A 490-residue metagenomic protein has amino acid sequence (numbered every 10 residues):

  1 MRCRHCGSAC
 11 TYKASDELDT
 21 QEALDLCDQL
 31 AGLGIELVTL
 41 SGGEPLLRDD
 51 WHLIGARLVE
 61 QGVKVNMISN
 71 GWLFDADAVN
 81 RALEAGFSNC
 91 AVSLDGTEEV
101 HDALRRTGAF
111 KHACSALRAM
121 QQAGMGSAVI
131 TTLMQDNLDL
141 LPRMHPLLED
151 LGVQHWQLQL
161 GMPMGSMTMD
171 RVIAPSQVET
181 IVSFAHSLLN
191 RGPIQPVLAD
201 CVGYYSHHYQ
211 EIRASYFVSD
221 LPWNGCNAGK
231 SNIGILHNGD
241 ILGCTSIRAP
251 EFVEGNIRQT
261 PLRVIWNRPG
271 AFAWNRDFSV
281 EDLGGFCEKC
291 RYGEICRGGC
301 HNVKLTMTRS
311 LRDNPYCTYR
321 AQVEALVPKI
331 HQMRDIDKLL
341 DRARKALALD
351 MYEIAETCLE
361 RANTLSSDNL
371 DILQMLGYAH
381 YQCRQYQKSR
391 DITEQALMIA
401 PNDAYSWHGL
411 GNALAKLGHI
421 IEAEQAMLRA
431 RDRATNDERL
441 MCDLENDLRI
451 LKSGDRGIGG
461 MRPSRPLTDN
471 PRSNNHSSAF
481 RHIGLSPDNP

Functional and structural regions predicted by a protein language model:
M1-S88: Conserved alpha-helical substructure of the radical SAM core
L18, E84-A85, N89, S93-D95 (+2 more regions): Radical SAM enzyme [4Fe-4S]-AdoMet core and its adjacent flexible, acidic and glycine-rich loops/tails across
S246-K338: Flexible mid-to-C-terminal extensions adjoining Fe-S/redox cofactors in radical SAM and related proteins
A348-L349, Q382, K416, I450-G454: Register position in tetratricopeptide repeats
